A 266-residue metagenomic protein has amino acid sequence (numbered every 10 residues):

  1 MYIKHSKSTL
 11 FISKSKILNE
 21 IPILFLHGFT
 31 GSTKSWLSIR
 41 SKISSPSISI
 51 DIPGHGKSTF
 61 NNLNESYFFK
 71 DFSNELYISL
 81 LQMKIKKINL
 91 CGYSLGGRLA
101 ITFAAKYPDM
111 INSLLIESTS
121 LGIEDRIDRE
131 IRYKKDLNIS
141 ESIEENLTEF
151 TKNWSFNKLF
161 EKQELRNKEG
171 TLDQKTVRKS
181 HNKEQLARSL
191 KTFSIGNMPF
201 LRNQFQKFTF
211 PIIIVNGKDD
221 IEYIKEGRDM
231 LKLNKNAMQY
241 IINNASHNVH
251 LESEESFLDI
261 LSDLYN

Functional and structural regions predicted by a protein language model:
M1-T9: N-terminal cap/lid segment of alpha/beta-hydrolase-fold proteins
S8-F60: Conserved HGGG/HGGXW glycine-rich cap/lid loop of the alpha/beta-hydrolase fold
L37, I48-C91, D259: Active-site loop/oxyanion-hole signature of alpha/beta-hydrolase fold enzymes
G92-G96, A100: Gly/Ala-rich beta-loop-alpha elbow adjacent to hydrolase catalytic centers
A105, N112-I143: Flexible "cap/lid" loop of the alpha/beta hydrolase fold
K179-R228: Conserved serine/cysteine hydrolase catalytic core
R228-N248: Catalytic histidine neighborhood in serine/cysteine hydrolases with alpha/beta-hydrolase-type architecture
A245-E254, L258: Catalytic histidine-centered segment of alpha/beta-hydrolase-like enzymes
